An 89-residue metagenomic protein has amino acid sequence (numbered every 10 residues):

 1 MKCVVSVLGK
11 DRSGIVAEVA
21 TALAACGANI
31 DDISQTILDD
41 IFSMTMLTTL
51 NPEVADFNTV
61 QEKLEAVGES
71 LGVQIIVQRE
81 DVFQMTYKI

Functional and structural regions predicted by a protein language model:
M1-I89: A conserved regulatory-domain signal marking ACT and ACT-like small-molecule sensing domains and adjacent regulatory
